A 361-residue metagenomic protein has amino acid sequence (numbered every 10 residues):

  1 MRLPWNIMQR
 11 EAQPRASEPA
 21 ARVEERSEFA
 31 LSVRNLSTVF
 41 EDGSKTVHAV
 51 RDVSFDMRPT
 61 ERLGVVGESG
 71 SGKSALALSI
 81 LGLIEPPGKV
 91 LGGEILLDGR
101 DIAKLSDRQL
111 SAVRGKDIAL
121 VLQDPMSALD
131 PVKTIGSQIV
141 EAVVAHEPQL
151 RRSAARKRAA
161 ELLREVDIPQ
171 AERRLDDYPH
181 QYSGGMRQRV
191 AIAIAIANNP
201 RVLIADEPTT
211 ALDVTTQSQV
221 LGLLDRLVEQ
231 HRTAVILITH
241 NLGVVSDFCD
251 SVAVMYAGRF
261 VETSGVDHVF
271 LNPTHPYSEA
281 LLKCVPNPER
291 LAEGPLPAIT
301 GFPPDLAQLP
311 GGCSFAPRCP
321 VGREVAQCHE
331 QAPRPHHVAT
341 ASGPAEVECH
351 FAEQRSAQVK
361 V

Functional and structural regions predicted by a protein language model:
R26-F29, G265-V361: Charged, flexible cofactor/metal-binding loops and thiol motifs
E68, G82, R108, I204-P208 (+1 more regions): P-loop NTP-binding/switch modules centered on Walker-like glycine-rich loops
V90-D101: Conserved ABC transporter NBD signature motif
R100-D101, E141, A154-R173, L282-K283: Conserved ABC ATPase "signature" region
D177-Y182, M186: Conserved ABC ATPase signature
A197-R201: A short, proline-enriched helix->beta-strand linker immediately N-terminal to the Walker B motif in ABC-type P-loop
